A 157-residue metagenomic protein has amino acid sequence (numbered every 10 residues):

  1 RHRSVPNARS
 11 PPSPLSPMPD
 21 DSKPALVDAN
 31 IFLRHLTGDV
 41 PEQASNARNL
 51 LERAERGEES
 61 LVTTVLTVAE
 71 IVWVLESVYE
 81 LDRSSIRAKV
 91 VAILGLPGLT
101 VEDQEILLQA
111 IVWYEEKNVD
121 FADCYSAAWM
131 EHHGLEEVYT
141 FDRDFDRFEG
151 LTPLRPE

Functional and structural regions predicted by a protein language model:
R1-T63, V78-S85, V91, P156-E157: Short, well-structured N-terminal submotif of metal-dependent ribonuclease cores
G57-E58, L96, K117, F148: Structured helix-beta-strand junction loops
G57-L61, G98, G134-E136: Short active-site oxyanion
V65-L66, K89-E116: Acidic catalytic patch
D120-E137: Acidic, metal-associated active-site segment
F141: Conserved residues at the C-terminal ends of beta-strands
D144-L151: Short loop/helix-cap segments at secondary-structure boundaries that form the rim of catalytic
